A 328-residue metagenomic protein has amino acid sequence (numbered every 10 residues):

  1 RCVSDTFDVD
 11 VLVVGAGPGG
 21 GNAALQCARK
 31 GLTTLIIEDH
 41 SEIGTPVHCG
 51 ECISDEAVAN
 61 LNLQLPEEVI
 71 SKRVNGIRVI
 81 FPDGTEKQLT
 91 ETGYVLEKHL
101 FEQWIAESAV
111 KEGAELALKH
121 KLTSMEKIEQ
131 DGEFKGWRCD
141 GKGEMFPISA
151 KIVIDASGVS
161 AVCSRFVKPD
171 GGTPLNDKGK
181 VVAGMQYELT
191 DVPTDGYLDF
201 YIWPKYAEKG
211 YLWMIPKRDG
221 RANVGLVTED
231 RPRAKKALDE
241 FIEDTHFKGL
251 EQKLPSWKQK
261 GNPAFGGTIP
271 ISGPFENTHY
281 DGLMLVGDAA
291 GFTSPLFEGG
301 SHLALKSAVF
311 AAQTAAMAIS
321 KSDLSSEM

Functional and structural regions predicted by a protein language model:
S4-G19: Beta1/beta-strand and adjacent pyrophosphate-binding region of the FAD-binding site in flavoprotein oxidoreductases
G15, A156-S157, V286: Short, well-ordered coil/turn residues at beta-beta hairpins and beta-strand->alpha-helix junctions within
A16, L25-V47: Glycine-rich FAD pyrophosphate-binding loop
G19, E42, S160: Conserved Rossmann-like nucleotide-cofactor binding loop
E42-G44, N60-G76, T173-V181, S326: A short alpha-helix-loop-beta-strand transition element characteristic of N-terminal alpha/beta dinucleotide-binding
S54-S108: A conserved beta-strand/loop capping segment in the N-terminal third of enzymes that catalyze redox or closely related
V95, L122-S124, P232-A315, S320-D323: FAD/FMN-dependent oxidoreductases across multiple families
S108-Q252, F275, G291: Predominantly flavin-linked oxidoreductase catalytic cores and closely associated redox partners
